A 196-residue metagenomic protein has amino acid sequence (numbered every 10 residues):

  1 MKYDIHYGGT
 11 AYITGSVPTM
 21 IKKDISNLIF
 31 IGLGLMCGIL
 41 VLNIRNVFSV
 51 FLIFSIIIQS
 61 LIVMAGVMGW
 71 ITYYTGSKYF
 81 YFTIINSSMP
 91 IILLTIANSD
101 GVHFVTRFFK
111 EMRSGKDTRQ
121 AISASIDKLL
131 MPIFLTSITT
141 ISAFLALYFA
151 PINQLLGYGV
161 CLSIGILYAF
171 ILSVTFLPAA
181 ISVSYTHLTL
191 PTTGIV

Functional and structural regions predicted by a protein language model:
K2-L188: Membrane-embedded transmembrane helical bundles of large multi-pass transporters/channels
H187-V196: Single conserved hydrophobic/aromatic residue that forms the stacking wall/gate of nucleotide- or nucleobase-binding
